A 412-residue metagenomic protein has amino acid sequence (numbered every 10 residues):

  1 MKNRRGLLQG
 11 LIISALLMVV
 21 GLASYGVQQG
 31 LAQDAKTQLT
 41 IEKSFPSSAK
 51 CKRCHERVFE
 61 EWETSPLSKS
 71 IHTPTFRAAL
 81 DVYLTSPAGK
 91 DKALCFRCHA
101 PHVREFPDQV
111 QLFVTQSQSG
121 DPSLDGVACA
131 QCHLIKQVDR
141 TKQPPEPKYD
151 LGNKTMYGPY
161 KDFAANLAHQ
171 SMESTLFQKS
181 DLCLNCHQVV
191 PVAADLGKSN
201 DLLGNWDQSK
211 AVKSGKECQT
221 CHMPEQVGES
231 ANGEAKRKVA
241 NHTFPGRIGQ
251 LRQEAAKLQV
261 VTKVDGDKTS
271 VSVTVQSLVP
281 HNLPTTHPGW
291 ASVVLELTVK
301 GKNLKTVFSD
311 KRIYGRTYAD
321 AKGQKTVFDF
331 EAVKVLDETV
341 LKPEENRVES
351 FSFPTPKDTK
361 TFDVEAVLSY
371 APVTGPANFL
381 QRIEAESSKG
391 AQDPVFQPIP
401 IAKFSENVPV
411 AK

Functional and structural regions predicted by a protein language model:
M1-K2, C51: Generic cytosolic/nucleocytoplasmic N-terminal low-complexity/intrinsically disordered segments
K2-A15: Bacterial N-terminal signal peptides that target proteins for export
A15, K50-C54, L196, G233-E234 (+1 more regions): Alpha-helical interaction segments
A15-L22: Hydrophobic core
V20, D125, G228, N232: Short glycine-rich loop/turn motifs that provide flexible caps or phosphate-binding loops at active sites
L22-Q178, L182-V212: Sequence context of c-type cytochrome heme-c attachment sites
P191, K210-T220, P224-K412: Short, conserved sequence motifs used for protein processing/export or organelle targeting and for catalysis
